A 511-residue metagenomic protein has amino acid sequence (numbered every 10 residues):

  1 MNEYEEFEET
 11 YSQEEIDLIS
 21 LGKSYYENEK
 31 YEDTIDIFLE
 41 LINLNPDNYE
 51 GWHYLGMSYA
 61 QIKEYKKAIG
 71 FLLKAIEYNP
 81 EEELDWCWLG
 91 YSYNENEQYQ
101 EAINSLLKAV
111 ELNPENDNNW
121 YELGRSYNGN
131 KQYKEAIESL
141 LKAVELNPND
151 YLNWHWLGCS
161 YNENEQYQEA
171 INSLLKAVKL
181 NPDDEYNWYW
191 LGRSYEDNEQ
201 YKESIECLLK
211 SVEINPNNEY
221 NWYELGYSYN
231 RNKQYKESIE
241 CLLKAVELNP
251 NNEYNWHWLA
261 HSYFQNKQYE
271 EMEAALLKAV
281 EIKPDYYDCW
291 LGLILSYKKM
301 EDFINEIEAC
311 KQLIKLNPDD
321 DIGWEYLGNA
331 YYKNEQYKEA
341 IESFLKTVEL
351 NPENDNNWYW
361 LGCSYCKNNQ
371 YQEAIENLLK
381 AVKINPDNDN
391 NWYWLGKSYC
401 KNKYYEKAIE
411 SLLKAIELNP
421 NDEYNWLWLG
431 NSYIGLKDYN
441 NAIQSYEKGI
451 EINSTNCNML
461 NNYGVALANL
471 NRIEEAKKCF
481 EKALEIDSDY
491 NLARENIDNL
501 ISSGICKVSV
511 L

Functional and structural regions predicted by a protein language model:
N2-Q13, K477, D487-L511: Terminal, low-structured helical/coil segments at or just beyond the last alpha-helical repeat
Q13-E40, L44, N329, E335 (+1 more regions): Alpha-helical segment of the N-proximal tetratricopeptide repeat
I19-E27, E50-Q61, L84-E95, N118-G129 (+11 more regions): Conserved alpha-helical positions within TPR/SEL1-like repeat arrays
L41, A75, A109, A143 (+10 more regions): Canonical positions in the second alpha-helix
